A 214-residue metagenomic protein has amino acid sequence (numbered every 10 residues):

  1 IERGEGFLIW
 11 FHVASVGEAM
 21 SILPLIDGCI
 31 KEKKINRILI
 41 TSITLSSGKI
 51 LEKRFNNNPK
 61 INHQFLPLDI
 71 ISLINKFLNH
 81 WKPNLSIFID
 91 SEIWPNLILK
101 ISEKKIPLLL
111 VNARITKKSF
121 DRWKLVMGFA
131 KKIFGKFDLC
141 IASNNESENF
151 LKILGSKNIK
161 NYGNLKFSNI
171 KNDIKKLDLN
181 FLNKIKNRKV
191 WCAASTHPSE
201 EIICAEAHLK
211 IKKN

Functional and structural regions predicted by a protein language model:
I1, E5-K176, T196-P198, I211: Active-site and donor-binding regions of nucleotide-sugar-utilizing enzymes
G4-I9, I185-W191, E201-I202: Charged active-site motifs of nucleotide-sugar-dependent glycosyltransferases
N172-K186: A short helix/loop element that forms part of the nucleotide-sugar donor recognition site in Leloir-type
A205-E206: Short acidic-capped amphipathic helix/loop micro-motif used as an active-site/signal-coupling element
